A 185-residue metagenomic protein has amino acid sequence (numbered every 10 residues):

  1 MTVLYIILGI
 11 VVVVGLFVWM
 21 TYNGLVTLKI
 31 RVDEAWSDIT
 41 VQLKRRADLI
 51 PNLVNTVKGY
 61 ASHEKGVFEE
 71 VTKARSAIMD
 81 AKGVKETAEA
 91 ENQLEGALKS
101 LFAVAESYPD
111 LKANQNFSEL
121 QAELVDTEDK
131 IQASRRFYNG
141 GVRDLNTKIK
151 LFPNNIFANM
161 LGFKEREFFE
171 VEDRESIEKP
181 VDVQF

Functional and structural regions predicted by a protein language model:
M1-F185: A helix-centric hydrophobic-segment signal that preferentially recognizes long, alpha-helical stretches used
